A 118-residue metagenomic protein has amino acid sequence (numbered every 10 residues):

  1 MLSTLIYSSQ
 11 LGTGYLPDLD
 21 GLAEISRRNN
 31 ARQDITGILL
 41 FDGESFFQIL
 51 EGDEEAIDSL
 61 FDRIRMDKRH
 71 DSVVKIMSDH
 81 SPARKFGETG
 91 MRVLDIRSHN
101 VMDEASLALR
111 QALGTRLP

Functional and structural regions predicted by a protein language model:
M1-P118: Charge-rich, low-complexity N-terminal segments
